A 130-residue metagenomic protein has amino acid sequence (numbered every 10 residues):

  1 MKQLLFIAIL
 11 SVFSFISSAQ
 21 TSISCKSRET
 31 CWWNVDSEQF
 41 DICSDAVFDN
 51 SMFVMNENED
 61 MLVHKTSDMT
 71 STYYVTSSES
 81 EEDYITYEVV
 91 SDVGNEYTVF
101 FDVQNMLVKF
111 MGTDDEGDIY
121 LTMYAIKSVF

Functional and structural regions predicted by a protein language model:
M1-S24: Bacterial Sec-dependent N-terminal signal peptides
Q20-S24, E59-M61, E81-E88, N105-K109: Short, hydrophobic/aromatic-rich segments at coil-to-beta transitions
Q20-S67: N-terminal secretory signal peptides
D49-M55, V75-S77, E96-F101, M123-K127: Hydrophobic/aromatic beta-strand elements that line small-molecule binding cavities or substrate pockets in beta-rich
V63-T98: Contiguous, well-ordered beta-strand patches that form the walls/edges of small beta-barrel/beta-sandwich domains
S67-S80, D114-F130: Edge beta-strand at a domain terminus
Y97-M123: Short, exposed beta-strand-loop hairpins at the edges of beta-sheets in extracellular/periplasmic proteins
